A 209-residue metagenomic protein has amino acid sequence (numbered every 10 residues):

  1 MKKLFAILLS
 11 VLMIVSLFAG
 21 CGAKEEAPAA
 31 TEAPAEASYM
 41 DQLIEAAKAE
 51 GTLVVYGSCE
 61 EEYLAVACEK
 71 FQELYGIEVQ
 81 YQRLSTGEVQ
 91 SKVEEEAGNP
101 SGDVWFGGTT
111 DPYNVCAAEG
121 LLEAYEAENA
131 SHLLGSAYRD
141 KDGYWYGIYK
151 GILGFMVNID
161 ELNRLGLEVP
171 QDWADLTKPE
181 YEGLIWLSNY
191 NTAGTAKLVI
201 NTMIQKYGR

Functional and structural regions predicted by a protein language model:
M1-E50: Short, low-complexity disordered leader/linker segments with a strong preference for bacterial N-terminal type II
L4, L17, K70, K206-R209: Intrinsic disorder/low-structure terminal segments
A49-G51, L74-Y75: Acidic/histidine-rich, surface-exposed loop or edge segments in extracytoplasmic proteins
V54-C68, Q80-E96, P100-R209: Extracytoplasmic ligand-binding site segments that recognize negatively charged/polar headgroups
A67-Y75: A short alpha-helix/helix-coil micro-patch that ends at or immediately precedes a cysteine
